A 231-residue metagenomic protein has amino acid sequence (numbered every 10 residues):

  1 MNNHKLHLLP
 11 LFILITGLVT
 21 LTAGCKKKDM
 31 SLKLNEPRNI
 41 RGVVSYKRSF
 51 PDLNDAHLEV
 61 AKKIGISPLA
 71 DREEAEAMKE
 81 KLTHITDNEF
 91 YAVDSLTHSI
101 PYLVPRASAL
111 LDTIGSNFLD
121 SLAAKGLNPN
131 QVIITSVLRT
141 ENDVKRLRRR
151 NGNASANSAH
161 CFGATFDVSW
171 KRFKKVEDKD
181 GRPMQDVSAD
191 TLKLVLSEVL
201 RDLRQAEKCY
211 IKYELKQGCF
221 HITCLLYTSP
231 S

Functional and structural regions predicted by a protein language model:
M1-K33: Bacterial Sec-dependent N-terminal signal peptides
E80-N128: Active-site acidic/histidine clusters and adjacent loop/turn architecture that either coordinate catalytic ions
V93-P105, V132-I134, D178-A189: Second-shell loop/turn segments in exported
L110-K125, R150-N153, K171, V199-A206: Structured segments of extracytoplasmic/periplasmic soluble domains in secreted or envelope-associated proteins
G126-N128, S158-A164, Y213-K216: Extracellular/periplasmic catalytic domains that process cell-envelope and extracellular macromolecules
L127-V144: Acidic helix-start/capping segments at beta-turn-to-alpha-helix junctions
N142-D167: Short, surface-exposed glycine/acidic/tryptophan-bearing loops
Y227-S231: Conserved small/polar residues in nucleotide/adenosyl-binding loops
